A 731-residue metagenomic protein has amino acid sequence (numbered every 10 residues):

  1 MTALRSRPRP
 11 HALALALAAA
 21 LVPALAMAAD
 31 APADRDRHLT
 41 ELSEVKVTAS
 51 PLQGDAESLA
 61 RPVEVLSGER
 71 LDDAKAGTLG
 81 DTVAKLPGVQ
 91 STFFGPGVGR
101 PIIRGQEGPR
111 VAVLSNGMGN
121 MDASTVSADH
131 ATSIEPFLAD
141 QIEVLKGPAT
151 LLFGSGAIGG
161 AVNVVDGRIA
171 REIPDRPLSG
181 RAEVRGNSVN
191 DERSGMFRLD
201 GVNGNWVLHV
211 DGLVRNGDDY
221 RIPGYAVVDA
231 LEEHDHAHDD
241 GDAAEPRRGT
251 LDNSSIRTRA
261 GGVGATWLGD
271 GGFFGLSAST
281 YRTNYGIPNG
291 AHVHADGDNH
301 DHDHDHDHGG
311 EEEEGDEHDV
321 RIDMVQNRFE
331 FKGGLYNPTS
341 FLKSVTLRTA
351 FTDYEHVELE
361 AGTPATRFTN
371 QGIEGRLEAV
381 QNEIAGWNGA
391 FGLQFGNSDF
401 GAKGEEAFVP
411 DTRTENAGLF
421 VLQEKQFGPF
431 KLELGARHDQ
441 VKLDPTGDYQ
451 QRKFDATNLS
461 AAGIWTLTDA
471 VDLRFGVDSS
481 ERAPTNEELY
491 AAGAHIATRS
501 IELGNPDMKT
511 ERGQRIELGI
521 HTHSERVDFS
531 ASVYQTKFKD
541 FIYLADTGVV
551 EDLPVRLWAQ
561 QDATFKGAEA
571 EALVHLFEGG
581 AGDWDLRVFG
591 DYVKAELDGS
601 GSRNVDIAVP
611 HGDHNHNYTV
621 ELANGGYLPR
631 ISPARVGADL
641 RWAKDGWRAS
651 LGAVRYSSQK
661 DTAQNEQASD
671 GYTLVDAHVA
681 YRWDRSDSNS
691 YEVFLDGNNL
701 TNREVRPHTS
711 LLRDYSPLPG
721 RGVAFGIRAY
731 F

Functional and structural regions predicted by a protein language model:
M1-G88, A112, E172, D200 (+5 more regions): N-terminal Sec signal peptide and the immediately downstream disordered periplasmic leader that contains the TonB box
T2-R5, R9-H11, A18, S254 (+9 more regions): Conserved C-terminal beta-signal and adjacent last beta-strands/turns of outer-membrane beta-barrel proteins
L79-T82, G99-I102, V111-L114, D129-I134 (+3 more regions): N-terminal periplasmic accessory domains that precede and gate Gram-negative outer-membrane beta-barrel machines
G119-P148: Short acidic/polar hinge/loop motifs at secondary-structure boundaries that mediate gating or recognition
S188-N216, V228-P288, R321-P338, L342 (+5 more regions): Transmembrane beta-barrel wall of Gram-negative outer-membrane proteins
D252-S254, F273-V345, F351-G372, E405-R413 (+1 more regions): Flexible loop and strand-edge segments within Gram-negative outer membrane beta-barrel domains
H302-H308, E317-F329, N337-P338, Q451-R452 (+8 more regions): Outer-membrane beta-barrel signature, preferentially recognizing the C-terminal barrel domain of Gram-negative
W387-G389, S530-F538, R556-T662, V693: Gram-negative outer-membrane beta-barrel transporters
